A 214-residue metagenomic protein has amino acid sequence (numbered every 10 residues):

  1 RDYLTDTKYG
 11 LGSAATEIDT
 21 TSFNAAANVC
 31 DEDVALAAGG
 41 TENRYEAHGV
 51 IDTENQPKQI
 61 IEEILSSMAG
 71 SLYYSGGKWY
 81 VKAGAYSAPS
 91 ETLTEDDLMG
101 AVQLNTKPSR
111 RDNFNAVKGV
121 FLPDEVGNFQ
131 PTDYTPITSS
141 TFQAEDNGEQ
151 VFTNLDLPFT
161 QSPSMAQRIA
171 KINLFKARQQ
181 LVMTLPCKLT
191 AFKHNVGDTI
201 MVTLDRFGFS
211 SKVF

Functional and structural regions predicted by a protein language model:
R1-F214: C-terminal extracytoplasmic interaction modules
